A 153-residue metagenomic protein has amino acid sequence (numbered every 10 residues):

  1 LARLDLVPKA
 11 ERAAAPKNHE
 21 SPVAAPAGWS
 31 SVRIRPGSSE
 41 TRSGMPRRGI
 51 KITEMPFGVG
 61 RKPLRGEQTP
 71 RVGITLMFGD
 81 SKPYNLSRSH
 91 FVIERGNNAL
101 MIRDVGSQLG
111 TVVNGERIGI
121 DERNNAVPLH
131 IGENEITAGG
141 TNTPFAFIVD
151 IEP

Functional and structural regions predicted by a protein language model:
L1-Y84, V127-L129, N134, G140-P153: Intrinsically disordered, low-complexity acidic Ser/Thr-rich regulatory segments
K82-N85, I102-D104: Short histidine-centered beta-strand/loop micro-motifs that create catalytic or ligand/metal-coordination sites
H90-V92, N98-E135: Forkhead-associated
